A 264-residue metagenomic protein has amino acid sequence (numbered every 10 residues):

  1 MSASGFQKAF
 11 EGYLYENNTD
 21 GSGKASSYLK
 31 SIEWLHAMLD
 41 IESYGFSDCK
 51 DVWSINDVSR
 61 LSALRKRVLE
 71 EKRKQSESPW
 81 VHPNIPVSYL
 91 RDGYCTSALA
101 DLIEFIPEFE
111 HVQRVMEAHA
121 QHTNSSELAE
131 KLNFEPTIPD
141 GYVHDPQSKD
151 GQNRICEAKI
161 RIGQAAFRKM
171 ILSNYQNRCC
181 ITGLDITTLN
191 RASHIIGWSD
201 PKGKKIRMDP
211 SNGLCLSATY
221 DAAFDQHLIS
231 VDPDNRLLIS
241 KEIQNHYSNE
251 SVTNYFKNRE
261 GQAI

Functional and structural regions predicted by a protein language model:
M1-K8: Ser/Thr/Pro-rich, acidic low-complexity intrinsically disordered regulatory segments
K8-N18: Calponin-homology-like cytoskeleton-binding modules and closely related N-terminal microtubule-contacting segments
E16-E108: Non-catalytic DNA-binding core/recognition domains of DNA-processing enzymes
L90-A165, L184-L189, N254-I264: A boundary/linker detector
C156, I162, A166, N174 (+2 more regions): A detector for short metal-coordination/catalytic motifs
N177-I181: C-type cytochrome heme c attachment motif
